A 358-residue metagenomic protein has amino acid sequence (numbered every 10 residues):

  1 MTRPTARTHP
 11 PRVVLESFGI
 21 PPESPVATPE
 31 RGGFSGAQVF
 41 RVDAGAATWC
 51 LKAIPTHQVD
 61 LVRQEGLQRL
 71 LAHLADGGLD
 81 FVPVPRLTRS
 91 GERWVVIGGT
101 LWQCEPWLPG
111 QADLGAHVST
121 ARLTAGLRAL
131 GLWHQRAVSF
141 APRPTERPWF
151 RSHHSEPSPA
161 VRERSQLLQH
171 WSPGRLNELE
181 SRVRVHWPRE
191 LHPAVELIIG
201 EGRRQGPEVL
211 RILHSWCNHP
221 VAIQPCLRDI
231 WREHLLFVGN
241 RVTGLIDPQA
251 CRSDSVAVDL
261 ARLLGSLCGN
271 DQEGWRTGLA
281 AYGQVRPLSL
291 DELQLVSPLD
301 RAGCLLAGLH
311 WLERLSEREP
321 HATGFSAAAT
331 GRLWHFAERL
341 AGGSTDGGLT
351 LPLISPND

Functional and structural regions predicted by a protein language model:
M1-P29, E201, T330-D358: Regulatory N- and C-terminal appendages and interdomain linkers associated with kinase/kinase-like NTP transferase
R7-F18, P142, R175-L227, D346-L353: An alpha-helical support segment within catalytic cores of ATP-dependent transferases
G33-A46, C50-L51, P85, P207-V258 (+1 more regions): Active-site acidic catalytic loop and adjacent metal/ATP-binding pocket of ATP-dependent phosphoryl transfer enzymes
G45-R147: ATP-binding pocket architecture of kinase catalytic cores
A116-L197, I223: A cross-family kinase active-site recognition segment
G174-E178, R182, H186, A307-D358: ATP/Mg2+ or Mg2+-diphosphate-binding catalytic cores that bind nucleotide phosphates or diphosphates via glycine-rich
V256-P287, A302-P320: Active-site activation/catalytic loop segments of kinase-like enzymes and analogous catalytic loops in related
L290-D300: All-alpha amphipathic helical-bundle segments outside canonical DNA-binding/catalytic cores that form hydrophobic
